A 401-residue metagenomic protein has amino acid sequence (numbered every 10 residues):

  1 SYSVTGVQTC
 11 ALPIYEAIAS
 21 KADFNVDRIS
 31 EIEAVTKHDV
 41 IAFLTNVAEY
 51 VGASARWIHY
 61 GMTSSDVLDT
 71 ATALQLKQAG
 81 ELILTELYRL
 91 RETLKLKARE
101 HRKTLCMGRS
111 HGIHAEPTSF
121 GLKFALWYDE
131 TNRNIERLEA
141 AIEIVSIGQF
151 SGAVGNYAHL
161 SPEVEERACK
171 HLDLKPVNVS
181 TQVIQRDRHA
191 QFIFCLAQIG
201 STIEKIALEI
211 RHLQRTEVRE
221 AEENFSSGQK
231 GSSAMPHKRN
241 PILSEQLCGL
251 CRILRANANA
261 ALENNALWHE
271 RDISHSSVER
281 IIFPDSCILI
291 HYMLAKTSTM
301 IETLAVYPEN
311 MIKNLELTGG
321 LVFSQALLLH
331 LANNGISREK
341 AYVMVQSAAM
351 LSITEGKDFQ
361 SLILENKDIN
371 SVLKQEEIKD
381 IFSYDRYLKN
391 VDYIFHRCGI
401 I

Functional and structural regions predicted by a protein language model:
Y2-C10: Single conserved hydrophobic/aromatic residue that forms the stacking wall/gate of nucleotide- or nucleobase-binding
A11-P13, T104, G108, A141-I147 (+4 more regions): Flexible, glycine/charged-enriched surface loops at secondary-structure junctions
I18, S64-V67: Short, charge-rich amphipathic alpha-helices with coiled-coil/heptad character
A19-D23: Extended, charge-enriched "interface" segments that sit outside catalytic cores
F24-N25, H38-W57, T85-Y88, E116-L267: Internal glycine-rich alpha/beta core junctions
I32-T36, A53, M235-I401: Glycine-rich cofactor/substrate-binding loops
I41-A42, T70-L74, T131, P162-E163 (+4 more regions): A generic alpha-helix surface/boundary motif
V67-A115, S119, L174-R188, R271-S274: Long, non-coiled-coil amphipathic alpha-helical linker/lever segments that couple catalytic cores to other domains
